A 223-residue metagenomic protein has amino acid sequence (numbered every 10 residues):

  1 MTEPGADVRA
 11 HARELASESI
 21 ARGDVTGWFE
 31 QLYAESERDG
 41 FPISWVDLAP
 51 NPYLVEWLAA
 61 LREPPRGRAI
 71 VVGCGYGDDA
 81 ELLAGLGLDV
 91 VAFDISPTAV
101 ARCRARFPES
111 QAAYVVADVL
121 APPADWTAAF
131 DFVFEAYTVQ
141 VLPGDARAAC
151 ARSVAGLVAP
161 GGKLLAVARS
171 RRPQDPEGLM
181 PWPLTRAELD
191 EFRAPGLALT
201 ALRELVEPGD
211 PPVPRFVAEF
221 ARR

Functional and structural regions predicted by a protein language model:
M1-I70, G75-W126, G144-R223: Class I (Rossmann-like) S-adenosyl-L-methionine-dependent methyltransferase catalytic domain, capturing the SAM-binding
D131: Conserved acidic residues
F134: A conserved beta-strand element that flanks and buttresses the S-adenosyl-L-methionine
Y137-V141: Short catalytic micro-motifs in class I SAM-dependent methyltransferases
